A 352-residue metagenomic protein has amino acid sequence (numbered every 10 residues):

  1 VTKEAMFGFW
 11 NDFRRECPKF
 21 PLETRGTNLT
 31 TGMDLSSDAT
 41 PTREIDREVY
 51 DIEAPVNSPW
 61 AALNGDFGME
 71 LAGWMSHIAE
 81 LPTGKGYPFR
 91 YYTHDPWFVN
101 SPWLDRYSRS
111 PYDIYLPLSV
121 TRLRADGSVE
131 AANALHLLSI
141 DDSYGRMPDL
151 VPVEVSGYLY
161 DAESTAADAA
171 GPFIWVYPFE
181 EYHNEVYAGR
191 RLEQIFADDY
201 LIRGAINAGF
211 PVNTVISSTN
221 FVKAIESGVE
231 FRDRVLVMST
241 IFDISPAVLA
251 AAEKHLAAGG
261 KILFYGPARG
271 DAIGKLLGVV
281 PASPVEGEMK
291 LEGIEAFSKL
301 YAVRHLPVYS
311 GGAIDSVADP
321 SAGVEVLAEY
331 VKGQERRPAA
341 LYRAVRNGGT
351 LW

Functional and structural regions predicted by a protein language model:
V1-R232, V237-M238, S245-L256, F264-G266 (+3 more regions): Glycan-processing catalytic domains of CAZymes
A169, P320-A322, N347: A short, polar/charged loop/turn motif at coil->beta-strand junctions and beta-hairpin connectors
I244-S321, V331-G333: A glycine-rich, often tryptophan-bearing local segment used as a flexible ligand/cofactor-contacting loop or short
E325-E329: Local beta-strand/beta-hairpin segments that build beta-sheet-rich folds
E335-R346: Short, surface-exposed beta-strand/loop micro-motifs that present aromatic residues
T350-W352: Active-site-proximal beta-strand elements of phosphoester/diester hydrolases
